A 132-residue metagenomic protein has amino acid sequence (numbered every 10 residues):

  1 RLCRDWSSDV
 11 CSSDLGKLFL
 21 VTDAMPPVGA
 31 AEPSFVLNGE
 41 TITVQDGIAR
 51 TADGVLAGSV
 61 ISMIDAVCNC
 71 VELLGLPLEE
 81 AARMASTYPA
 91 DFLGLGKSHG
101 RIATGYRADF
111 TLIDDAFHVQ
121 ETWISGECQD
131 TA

Functional and structural regions predicted by a protein language model:
R1-C11: Single conserved hydrophobic/aromatic residue that forms the stacking wall/gate of nucleotide- or nucleobase-binding
S13-T22, P26-T104, F110-L112: His/Asp/Glu-enriched, well-ordered alpha-helical/loop segment that forms or immediately abuts the divalent-metal
D91, R101-A132: C-terminal cap of metal-dependent C-N hydrolases
